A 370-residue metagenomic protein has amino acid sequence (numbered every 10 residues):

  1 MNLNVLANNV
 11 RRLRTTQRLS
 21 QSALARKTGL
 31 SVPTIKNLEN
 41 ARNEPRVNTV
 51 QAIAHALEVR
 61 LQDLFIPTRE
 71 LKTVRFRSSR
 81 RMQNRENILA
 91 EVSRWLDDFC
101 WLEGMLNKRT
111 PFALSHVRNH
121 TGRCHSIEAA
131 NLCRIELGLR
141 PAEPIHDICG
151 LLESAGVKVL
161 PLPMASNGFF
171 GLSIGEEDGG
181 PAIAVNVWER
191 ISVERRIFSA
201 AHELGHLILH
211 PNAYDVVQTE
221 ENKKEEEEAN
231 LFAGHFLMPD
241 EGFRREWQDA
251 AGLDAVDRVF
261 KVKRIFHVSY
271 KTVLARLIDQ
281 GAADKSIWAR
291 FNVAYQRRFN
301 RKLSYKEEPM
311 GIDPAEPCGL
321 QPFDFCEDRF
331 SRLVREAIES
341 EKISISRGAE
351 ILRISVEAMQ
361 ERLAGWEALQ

Functional and structural regions predicted by a protein language model:
M1-Q370: Active-site hotspot residues in diverse enzymes, especially metal/ion-binding acidic/histidine motifs
